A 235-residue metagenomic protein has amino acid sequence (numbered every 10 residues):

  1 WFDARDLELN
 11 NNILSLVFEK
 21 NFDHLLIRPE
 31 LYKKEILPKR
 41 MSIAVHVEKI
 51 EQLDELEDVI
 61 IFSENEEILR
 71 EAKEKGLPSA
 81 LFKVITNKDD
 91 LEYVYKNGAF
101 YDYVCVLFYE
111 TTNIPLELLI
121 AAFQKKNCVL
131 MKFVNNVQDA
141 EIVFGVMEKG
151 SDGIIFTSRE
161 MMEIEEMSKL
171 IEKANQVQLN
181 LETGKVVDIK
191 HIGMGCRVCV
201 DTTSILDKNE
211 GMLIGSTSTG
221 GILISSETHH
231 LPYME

Functional and structural regions predicted by a protein language model:
W1-A4: Short, hydrophobic/glycine-enriched beta-strand segments
L7-N10, L25-K34, V45, E66-E71 (+4 more regions): Conserved mixed alpha/beta catalytic, RNA-binding, or beta-rich assembly cores of soluble enzyme, regulatory
V17, V146: Conserved, mostly hydrophobic/aromatic
K33-L37, E51-D54: Short, T/G/N/S-enriched strand-turn elements that build extracellular solenoid repeat scaffolds
R40-M41, L77-P78, K126-C128: A short helix->loop->beta-strand "cap" motif at the edges of active sites that frequently abuts
F62-E64: Boundary segments of small protein-protein interaction reader/adaptor domains
